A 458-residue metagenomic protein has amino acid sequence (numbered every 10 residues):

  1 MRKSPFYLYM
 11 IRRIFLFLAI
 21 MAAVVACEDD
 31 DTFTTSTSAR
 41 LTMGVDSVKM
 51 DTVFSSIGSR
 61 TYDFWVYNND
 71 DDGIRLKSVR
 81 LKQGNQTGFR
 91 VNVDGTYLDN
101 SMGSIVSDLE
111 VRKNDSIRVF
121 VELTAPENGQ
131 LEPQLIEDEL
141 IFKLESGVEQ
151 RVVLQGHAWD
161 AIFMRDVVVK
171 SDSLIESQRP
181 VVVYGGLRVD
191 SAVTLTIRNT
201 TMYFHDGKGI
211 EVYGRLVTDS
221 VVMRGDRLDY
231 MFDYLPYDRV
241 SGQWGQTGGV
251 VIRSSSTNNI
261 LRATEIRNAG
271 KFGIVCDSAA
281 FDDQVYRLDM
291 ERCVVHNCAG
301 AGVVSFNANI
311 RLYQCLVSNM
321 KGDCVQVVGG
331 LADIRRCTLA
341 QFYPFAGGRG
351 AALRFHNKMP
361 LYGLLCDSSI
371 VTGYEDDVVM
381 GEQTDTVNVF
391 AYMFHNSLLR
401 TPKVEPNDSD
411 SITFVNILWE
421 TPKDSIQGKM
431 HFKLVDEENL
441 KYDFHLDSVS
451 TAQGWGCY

Functional and structural regions predicted by a protein language model:
R2-F15: Bacterial N-terminal signal peptides that target proteins for export
A23-A26: C-terminal motif of bacterial Sec signal peptides marking the signal peptidase cleavage site
E28-S38: Membrane engagement elements in two modes
T32, L41-T52, I57-S59, D63-W65 (+1 more regions): Beta-strand/loop edge motif enriched in small/polar residues
S59-R60, D71-L76: Short acidic/proline- and small/hydrophobic-mixed sequence motifs that coincide with surface turns and coil-to-beta
V66-D70: Asparagine-centered strand-capping/turn motif at beta-strand->loop junctions
S78-K82, I175: Change to "...patches in solvent-exposed regions of secreted, membrane-anchored, or virion-exposed structural
K82-S104: Short, solvent-exposed loop/linker segments at beta-strand-coil boundaries, enriched for Pro/Gly and Ser/Thr
